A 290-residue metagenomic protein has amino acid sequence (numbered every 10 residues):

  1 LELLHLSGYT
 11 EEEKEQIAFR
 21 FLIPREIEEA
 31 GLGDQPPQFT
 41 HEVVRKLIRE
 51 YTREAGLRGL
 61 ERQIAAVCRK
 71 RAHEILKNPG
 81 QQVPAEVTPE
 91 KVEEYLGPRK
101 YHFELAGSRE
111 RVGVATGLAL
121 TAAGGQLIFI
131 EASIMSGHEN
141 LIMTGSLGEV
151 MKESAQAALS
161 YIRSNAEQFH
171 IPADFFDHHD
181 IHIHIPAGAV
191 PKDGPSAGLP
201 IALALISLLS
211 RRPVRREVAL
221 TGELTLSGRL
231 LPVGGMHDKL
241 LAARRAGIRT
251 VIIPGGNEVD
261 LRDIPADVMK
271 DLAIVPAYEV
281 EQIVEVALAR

Functional and structural regions predicted by a protein language model:
L1-L3, D180: Short, solvent-exposed beta-strand edge segments and adjacent coil->beta transition regions
E2, Q35, A273-V275: Conserved beta-strand segments of alpha/beta enzyme cores
L4-A65, K70-A85, N165-D174, R212-R215: Conserved C-terminal "switch" segment of AAA+ ATPases
E26, V92, L205-I206: Broad structural signal for hydrophobic residues in well-ordered alpha-helices, predominantly aliphatic
E42-I134, H138-T144: Conserved catalytic-core segments of large NTP-driven translation/proteostasis enzymes
P84, H102-L105, R111, A115-T116 (+1 more regions): Peripheral, non-AAA+ core regions of ATP-driven protein-machinery
